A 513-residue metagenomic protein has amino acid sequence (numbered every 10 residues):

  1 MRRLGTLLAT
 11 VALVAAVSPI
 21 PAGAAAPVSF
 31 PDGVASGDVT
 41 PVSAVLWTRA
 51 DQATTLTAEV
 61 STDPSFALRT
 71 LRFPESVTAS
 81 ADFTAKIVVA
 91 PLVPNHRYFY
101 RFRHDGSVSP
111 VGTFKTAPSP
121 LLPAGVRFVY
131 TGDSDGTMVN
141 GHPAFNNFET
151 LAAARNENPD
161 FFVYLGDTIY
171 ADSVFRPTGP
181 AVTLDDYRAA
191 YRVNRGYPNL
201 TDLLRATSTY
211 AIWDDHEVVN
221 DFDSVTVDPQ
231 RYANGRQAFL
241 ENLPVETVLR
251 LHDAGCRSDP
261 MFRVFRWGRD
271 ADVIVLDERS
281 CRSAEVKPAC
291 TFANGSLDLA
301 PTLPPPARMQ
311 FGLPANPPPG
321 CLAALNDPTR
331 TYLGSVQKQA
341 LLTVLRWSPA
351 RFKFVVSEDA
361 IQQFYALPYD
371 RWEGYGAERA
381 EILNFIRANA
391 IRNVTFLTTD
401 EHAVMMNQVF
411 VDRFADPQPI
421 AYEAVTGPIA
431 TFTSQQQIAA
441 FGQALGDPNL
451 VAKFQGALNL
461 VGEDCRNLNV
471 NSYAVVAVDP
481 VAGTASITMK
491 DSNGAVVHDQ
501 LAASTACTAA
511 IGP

Functional and structural regions predicted by a protein language model:
M1-A24: Secretory targeting and sorting signals
A25-P513: Metal-dependent phosphoester/phosphodiester hydrolase catalytic core
